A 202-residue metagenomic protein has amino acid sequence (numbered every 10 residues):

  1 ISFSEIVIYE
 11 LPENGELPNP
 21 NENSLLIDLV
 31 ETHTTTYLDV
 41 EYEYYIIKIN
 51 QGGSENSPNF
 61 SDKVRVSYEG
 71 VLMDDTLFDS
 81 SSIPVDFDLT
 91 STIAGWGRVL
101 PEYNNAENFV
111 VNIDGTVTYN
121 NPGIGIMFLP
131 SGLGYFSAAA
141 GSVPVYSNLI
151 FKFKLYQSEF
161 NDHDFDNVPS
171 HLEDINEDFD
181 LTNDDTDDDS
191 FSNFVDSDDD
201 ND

Functional and structural regions predicted by a protein language model:
I1-I47: Acidic/polar, low-complexity intrinsically disordered N-terminal segments immediately downstream of a Sec signal
T36-V40, Y45-R65: Short, glycine/small-residue-enriched coil/turn segments at secondary-structure junctions
K48-Q51, L72-F151, F165: A beta-strand/beta-hairpin structural motif
E55-S61, A140-V145, T182-D185: Short consensus segments that form the blades of beta-propeller domains, in both extracellular/periplasmic
D62-D74: A short beta-strand signature
V64-V66, G125, L149, N201: Short beta-strand segments enriched for Tyr within beta-sheet-rich domains, predominantly fibronectin type III
S158-D202: Extracellular calcium-associated, cysteine-rich motifs in secreted modular proteins
